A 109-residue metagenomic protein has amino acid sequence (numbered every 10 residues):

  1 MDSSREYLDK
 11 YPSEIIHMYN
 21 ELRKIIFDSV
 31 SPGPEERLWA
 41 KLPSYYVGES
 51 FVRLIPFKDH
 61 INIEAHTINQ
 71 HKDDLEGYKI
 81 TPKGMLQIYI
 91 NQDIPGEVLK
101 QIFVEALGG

Functional and structural regions predicted by a protein language model:
M1-G109: Charge-dense, helix-prone N-terminal extensions
